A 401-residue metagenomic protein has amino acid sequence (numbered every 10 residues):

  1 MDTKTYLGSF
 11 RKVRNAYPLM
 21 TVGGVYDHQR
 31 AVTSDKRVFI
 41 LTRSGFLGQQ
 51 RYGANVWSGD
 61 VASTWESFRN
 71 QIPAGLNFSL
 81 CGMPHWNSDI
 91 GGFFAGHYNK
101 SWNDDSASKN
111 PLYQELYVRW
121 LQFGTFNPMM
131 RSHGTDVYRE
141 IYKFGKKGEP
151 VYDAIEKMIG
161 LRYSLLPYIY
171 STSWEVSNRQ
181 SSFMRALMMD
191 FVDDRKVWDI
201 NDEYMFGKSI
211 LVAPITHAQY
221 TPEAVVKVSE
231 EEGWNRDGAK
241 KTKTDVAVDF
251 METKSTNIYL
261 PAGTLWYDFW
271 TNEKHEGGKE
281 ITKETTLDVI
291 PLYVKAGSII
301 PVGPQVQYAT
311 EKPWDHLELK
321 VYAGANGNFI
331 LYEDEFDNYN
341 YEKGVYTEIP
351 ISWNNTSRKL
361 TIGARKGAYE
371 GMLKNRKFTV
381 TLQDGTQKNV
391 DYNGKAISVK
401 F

Functional and structural regions predicted by a protein language model:
M1-V289, V294-K295: Catalytic-domain carbohydrate-binding cleft regions of carbohydrate-active enzymes
M251-T253, G278-K279, Y392-F401: Solvent-exposed, conformationally flexible loop/turn segments
L287-A396: Accessory, solvent-exposed terminal regions and/or long lumenal/extracellular loops of proteins
